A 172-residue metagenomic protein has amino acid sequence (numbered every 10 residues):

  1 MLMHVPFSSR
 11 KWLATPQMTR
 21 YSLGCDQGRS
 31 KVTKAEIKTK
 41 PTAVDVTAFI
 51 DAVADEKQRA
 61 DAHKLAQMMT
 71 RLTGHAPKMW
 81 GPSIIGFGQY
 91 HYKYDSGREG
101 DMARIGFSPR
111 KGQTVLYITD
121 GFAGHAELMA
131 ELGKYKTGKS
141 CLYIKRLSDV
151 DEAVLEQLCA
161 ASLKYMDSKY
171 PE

Functional and structural regions predicted by a protein language model:
V5-P6, A14, M18-E172: Charge-dense, helix-prone N-terminal extensions
